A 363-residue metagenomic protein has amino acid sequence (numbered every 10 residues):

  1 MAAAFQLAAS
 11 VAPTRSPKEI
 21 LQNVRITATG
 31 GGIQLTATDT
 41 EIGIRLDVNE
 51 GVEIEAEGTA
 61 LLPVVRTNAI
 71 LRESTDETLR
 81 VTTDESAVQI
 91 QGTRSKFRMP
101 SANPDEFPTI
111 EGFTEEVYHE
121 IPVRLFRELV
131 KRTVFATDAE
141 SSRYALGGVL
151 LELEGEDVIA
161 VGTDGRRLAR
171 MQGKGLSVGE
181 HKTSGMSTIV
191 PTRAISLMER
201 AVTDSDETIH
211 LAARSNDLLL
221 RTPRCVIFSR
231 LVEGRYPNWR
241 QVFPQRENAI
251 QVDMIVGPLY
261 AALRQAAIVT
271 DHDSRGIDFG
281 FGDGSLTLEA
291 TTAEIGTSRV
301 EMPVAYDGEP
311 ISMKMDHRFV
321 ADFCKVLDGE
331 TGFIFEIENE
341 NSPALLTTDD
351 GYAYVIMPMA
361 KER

Functional and structural regions predicted by a protein language model:
M1-R363: Structural preference for solvent-exposed beta-strand-turn elements and adjacent flexible terminal/loop segments within
